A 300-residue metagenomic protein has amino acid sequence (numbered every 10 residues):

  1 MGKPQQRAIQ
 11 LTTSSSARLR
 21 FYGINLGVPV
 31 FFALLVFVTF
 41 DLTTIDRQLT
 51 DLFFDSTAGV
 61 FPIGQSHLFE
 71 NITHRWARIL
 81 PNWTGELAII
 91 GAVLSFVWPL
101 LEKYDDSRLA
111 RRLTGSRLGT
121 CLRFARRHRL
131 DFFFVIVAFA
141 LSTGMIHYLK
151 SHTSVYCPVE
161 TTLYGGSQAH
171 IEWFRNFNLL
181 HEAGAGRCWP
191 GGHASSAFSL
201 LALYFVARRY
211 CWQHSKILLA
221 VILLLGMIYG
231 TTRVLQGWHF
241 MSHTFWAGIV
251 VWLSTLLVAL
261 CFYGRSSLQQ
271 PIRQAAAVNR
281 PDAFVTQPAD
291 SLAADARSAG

Functional and structural regions predicted by a protein language model:
M1, A275-G300: Long, low-complexity, intrinsically disordered cytosolic termini of multi-pass membrane proteins
G2-G115, T153, L180: N-terminal transmembrane-helix/juxtamembrane module of multi-pass inner/ER membrane proteins
S16-A17, G23-I24, I171-V285: Membrane-embedded catalytic cores of phosphoryl/pyrophosphoryl-handling enzymes
L35, T39, I89, V93 (+5 more regions): Alpha-helical membrane-inserting segments
A77, F134-A138, S142, I146 (+2 more regions): Alpha-helical transmembrane segments in multi-pass membrane proteins
V97-L109, T153-C157, T161, C211 (+2 more regions): Membrane-interfacial segments
Y104-H152, S215, L219: Interfacial segments of alpha-helical transmembrane regions
S154-E182: Membrane-interface interhelical connector segments
